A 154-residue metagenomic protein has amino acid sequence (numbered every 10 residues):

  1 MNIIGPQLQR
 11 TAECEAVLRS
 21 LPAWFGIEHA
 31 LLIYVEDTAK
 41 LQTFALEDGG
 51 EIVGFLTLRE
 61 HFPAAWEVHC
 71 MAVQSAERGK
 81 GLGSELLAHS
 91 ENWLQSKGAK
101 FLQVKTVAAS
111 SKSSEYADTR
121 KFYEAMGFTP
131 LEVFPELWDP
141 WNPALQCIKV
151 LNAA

Functional and structural regions predicted by a protein language model:
M1-I3: Extreme N-terminal starter segment of soluble prokaryotic enzymes
G5-C70, Q74, L87-A88, W93 (+2 more regions): Acetyl-CoA-dependent GNAT
L41, N142-Q146: Short hydrophobic/aromatic beta-strand or adjacent loop that forms the aromatic wall/cage of a ligand/substrate-binding
M71-R78, V107-S110: A short, internal acetyl-CoA/4′-phosphopantetheine-binding micro-motif in the GNAT/acyltransferase core
G79-N92, S96, A117-D118: Conserved acetyl-CoA-binding loop-helix of GNAT-fold acetyltransferases
L94-E115: Conserved GNAT acetyl-CoA-binding A-motif
Y116-T119, V133-P143: Short glycine/proline-centered loop/turn elements that form peptide/ligand docking sites
Y123, F128: Conserved active-site tyrosine of GNAT-family acetyltransferases
